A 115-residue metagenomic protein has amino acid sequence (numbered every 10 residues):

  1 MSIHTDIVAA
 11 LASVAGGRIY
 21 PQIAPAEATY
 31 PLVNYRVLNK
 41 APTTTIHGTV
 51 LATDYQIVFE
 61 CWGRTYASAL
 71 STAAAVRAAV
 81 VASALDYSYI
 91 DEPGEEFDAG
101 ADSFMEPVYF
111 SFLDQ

Functional and structural regions predicted by a protein language model:
M1-R18, E27, V37-Q115: Charged, amphipathic alpha-helical segments and their flanking helix caps
N34: Short beta-strand-centered segments that line the small-molecule binding cleft or hinge of alpha/beta clamshell
